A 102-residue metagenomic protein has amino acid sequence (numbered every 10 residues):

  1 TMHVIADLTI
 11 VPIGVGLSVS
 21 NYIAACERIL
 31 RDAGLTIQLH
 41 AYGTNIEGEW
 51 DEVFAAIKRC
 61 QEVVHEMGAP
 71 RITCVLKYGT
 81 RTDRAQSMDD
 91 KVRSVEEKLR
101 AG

Functional and structural regions predicted by a protein language model:
M2-G102: Charge-rich, low-complexity N-terminal segments
